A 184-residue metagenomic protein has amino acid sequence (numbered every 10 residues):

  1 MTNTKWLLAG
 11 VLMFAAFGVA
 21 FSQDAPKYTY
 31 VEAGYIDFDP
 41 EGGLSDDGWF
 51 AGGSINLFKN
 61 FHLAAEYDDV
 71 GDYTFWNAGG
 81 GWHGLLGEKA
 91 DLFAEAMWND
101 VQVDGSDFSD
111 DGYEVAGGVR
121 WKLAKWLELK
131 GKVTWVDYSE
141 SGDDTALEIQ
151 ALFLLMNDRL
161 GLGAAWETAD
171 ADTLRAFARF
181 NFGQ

Functional and structural regions predicted by a protein language model:
M1-Y28, Q184: Cleavable N-terminal export/targeting peptides
V19-D69, W98, N181: Short glycine/proline- and aromatic-enriched beta-strand/turn motifs that initiate or cap beta-hairpins
T29, K59-A65, G87-A94, K125-G131 (+3 more regions): Repeated loop/turn-to-beta-strand initiation elements of outer-membrane beta-barrel proteins
I36-D47, Y67-W76, L86-E88, D100-Y113 (+2 more regions): Solvent-exposed loop/turn segments connecting transmembrane beta-strands in outer-membrane beta-barrel proteins
W49-G52, G142-L162: Short cationic/low-complexity microdomains
A51-I55, A78-W82, A96, G117-W121 (+2 more regions): Residues on the lipid-exposed face of transmembrane beta-strands in outer-membrane beta-barrel proteins
D91-K130: Surface-exposed, polar helix/loop patches in the mature regions of secreted/periplasmic/lumenal proteins that form
K122-F153: Short, positively charged, low-complexity/disordered linker segments
